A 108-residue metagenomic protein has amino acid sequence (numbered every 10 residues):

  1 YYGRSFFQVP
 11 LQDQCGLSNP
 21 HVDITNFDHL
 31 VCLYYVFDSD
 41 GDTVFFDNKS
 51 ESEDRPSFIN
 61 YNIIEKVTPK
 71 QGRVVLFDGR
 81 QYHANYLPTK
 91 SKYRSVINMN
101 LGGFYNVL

Functional and structural regions predicted by a protein language model:
Y1-L108: Catalytic core of non-heme Fe(II) oxygenases with the double-stranded beta-helix
